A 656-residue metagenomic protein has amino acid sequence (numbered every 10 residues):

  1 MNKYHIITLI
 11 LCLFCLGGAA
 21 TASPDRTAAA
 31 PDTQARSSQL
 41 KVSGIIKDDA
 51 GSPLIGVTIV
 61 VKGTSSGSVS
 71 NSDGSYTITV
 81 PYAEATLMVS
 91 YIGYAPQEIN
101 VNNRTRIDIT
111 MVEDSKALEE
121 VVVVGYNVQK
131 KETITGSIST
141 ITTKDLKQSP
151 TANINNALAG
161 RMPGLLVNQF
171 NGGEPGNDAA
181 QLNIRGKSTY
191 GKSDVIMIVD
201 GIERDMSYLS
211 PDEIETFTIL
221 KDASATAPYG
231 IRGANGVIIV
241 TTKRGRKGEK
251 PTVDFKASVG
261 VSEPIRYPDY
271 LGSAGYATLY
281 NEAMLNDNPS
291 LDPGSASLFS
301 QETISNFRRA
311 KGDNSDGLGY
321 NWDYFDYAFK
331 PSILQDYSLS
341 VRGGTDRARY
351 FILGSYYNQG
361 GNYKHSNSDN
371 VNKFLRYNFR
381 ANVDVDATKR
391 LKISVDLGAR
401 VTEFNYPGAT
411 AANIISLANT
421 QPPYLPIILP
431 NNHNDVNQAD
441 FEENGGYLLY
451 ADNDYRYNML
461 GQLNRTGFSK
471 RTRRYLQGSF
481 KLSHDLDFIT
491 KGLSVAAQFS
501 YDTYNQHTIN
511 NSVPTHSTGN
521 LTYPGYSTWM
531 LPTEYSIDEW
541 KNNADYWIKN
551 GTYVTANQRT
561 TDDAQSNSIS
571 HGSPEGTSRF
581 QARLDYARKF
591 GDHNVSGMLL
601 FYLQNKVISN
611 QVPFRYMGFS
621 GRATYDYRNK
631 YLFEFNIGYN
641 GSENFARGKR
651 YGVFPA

Functional and structural regions predicted by a protein language model:
M1-F379, K392-S394: Short, small/polar-rich motifs associated with maturation and membrane association, primarily at protein termini
N153, A179, N235, L334-S338 (+6 more regions): Transmembrane beta-barrel architecture of outer-membrane proteins
N168, G319-R342, L429-Q438, V513 (+1 more regions): Outer-membrane beta-barrel transmembrane domain signature of Gram-negative proteins, especially the mid-to-C-terminal
G186, T242, L339-T345, A381-V385 (+4 more regions): Residues on the lipid-exposed face of transmembrane beta-strands in outer-membrane beta-barrel proteins
G245-P251, D346-R347, R390, T472 (+4 more regions): Short loop/turn motifs that connect adjacent beta-strands in outer-membrane beta-barrel proteins
V253-V261, G354-Y356, V395-V401, A497-T503 (+3 more regions): Transmembrane beta-barrel strands of outer-membrane/channel proteins
P264-R266, S315-S355, Q359-S366, N370-R456 (+7 more regions): Flexible loop and strand-edge segments within Gram-negative outer membrane beta-barrel domains
I265-T303, R400-Y450, N505-N550: A surface-exposed, glycine/aromatic-enriched loop/edge motif typical of exported proteins
